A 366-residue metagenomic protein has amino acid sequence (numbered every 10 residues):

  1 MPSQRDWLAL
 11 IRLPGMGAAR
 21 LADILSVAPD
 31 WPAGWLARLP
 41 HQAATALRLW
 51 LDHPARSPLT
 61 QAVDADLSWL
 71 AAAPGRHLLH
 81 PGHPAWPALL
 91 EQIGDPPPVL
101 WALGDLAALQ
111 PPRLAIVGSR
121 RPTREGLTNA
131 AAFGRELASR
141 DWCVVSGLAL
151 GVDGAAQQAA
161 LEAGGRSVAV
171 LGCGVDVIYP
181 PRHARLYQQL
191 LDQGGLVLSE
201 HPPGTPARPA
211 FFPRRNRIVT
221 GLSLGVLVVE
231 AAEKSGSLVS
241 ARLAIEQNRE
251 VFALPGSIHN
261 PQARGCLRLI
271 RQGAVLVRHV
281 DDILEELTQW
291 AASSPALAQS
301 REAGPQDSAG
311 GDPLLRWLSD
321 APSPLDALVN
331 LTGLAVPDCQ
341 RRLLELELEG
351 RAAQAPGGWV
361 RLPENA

Functional and structural regions predicted by a protein language model:
M1-A85, L325, E349-G358, L362-N365: Short, small/acidic-rich helices and loops at N termini and domain boundaries of DNA replication/processing enzymes
M1-Q4, A73, P81-A366: Glycine-biased, small-residue-rich flexible motifs in mid-sequence functional cores and linkers
